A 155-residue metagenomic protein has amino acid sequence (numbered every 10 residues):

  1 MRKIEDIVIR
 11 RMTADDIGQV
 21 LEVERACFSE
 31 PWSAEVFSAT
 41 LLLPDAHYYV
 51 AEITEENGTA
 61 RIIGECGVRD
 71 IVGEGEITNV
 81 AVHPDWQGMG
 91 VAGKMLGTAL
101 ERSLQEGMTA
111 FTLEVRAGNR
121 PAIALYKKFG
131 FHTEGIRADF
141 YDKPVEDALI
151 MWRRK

Functional and structural regions predicted by a protein language model:
R2-I7, R11-M89, L96-R102, E106 (+1 more regions): Acetyl-CoA-dependent GNAT
A34, S38, A117, F140-Y141: Conserved beta-strand edge residues that scaffold enzyme active sites
I77, F111-V115: Conserved hydrophobic beta-strand within the GNAT/NAT acetyltransferase core sheet that lines the active-site cleft
H83, Q87, E114-G118, K143: Residue-level recognition of the GNAT/N-acetyltransferase active site
L96, N119-A122, D139-P144: Short glycine/proline-centered loop/turn elements that form peptide/ligand docking sites
E114, K127, H132-L149: Conserved catalytic-core motifs of GNAT/GCN5-like acyltransferases
